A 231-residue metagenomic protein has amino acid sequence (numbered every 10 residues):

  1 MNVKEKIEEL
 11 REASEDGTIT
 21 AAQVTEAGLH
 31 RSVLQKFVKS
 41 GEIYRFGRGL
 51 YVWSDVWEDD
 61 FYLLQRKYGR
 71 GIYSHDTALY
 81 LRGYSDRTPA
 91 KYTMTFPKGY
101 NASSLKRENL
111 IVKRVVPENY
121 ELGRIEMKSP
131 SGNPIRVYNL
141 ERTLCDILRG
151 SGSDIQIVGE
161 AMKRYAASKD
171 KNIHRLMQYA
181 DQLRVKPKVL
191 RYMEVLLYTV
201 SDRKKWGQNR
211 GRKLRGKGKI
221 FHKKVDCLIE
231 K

Functional and structural regions predicted by a protein language model:
E5, E9, D16-Q23, V38 (+2 more regions): Nucleic-acid-binding surface
E26-K39: Short amphipathic alpha-helical interaction segments
